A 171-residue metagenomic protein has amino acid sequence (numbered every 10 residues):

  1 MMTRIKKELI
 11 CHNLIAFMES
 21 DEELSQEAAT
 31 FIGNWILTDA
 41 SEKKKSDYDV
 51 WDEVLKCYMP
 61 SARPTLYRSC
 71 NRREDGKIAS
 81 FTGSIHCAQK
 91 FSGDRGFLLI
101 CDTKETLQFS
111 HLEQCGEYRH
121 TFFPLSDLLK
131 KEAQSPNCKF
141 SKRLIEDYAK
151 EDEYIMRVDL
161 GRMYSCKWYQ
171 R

Functional and structural regions predicted by a protein language model:
M1-A62, R72-G76, I85-G96, T103-R171: Conserved NAD+-utilizing ADP-ribose enzyme module
P64-R68: Membrane-aqueous junction of the first/signal-anchor transmembrane helix in small integral membrane proteins
F81-T82: Conserved aromatic
